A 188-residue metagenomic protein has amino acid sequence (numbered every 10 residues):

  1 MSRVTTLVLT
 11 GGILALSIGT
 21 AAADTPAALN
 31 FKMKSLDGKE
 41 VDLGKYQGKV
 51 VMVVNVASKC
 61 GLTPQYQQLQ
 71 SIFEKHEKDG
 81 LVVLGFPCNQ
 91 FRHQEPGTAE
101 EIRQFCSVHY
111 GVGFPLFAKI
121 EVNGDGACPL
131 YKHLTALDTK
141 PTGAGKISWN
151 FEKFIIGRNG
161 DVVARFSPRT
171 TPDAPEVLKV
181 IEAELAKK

Functional and structural regions predicted by a protein language model:
M1-G11: Bacterial N-terminal signal peptides that target proteins for export
A15-A21: C-terminal segment of classical bacterial N-terminal signal peptides
A21-G44, P64, P129: N-terminal "domain-start" segment that seeds a small globular fold
A28, E100-N150: Short, internal strand/loop/helix patches that form the active-site neighborhood or redox-interaction surface
K49-V50, K59, T63-F86, S107-Y110: Conserved helix-turn-beta segment immediately C-terminal to the redox Cys motif in thioredoxin-like folds
G80-G97, G113-G124: Thiol-based oxidoreductase modules, predominantly thioredoxin-like and allied folds used for disulfide exchange
P129-K132, A136-K188: Thiol-/selenol-based redox modules, centered on thioredoxin-like and closely related oxidoreductase domains
